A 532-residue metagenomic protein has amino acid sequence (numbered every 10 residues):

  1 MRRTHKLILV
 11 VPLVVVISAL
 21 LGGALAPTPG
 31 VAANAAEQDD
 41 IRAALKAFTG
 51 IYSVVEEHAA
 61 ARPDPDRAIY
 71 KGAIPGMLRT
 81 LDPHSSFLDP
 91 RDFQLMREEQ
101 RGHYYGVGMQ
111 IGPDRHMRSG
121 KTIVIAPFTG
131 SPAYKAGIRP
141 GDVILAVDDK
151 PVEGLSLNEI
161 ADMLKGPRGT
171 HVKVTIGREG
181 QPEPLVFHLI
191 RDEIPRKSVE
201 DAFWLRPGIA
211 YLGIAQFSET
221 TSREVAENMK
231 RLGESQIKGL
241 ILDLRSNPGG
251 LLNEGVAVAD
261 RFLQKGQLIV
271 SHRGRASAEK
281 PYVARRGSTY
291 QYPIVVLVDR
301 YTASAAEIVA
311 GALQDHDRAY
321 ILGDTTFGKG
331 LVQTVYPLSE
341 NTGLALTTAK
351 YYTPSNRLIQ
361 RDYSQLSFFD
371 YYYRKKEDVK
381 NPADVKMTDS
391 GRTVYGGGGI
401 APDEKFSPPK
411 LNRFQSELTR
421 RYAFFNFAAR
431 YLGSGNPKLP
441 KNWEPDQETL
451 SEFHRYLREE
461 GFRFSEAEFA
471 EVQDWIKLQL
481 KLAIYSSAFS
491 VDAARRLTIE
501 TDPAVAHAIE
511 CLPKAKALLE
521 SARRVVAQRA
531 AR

Functional and structural regions predicted by a protein language model:
R2-L13: N-terminal Sec-pathway targeting helices
P12-G22: Bacterial N-terminal signal peptides
P29-A44, S53-D66, I123-P140, L145-N341 (+1 more regions): Cleft-lining beta-strand/loop regions that shape enzyme active-site pockets
G50, A68-G72, G76, A257 (+3 more regions): Amphipathic alpha-helical interaction segments
E56-I123, H171-R191, P195-D201, T498-E510 (+1 more regions): Extended, small/polar residue-biased N-terminal targeting/export presequences and adjacent propeptide/linker tracts
G106, S198, S355, D389-S390: Scaffold/interface architecture of coatomer-like assemblies
A305, D317-R318, D324, G328-M387: Polar, glycine-rich mid-to-C-terminal structural blocks that act as macromolecule-binding/assembly scaffolds
L358-I359, Y363-R532: Conserved functional hotspot residues or short segments at active or partner-binding sites across diverse domains
